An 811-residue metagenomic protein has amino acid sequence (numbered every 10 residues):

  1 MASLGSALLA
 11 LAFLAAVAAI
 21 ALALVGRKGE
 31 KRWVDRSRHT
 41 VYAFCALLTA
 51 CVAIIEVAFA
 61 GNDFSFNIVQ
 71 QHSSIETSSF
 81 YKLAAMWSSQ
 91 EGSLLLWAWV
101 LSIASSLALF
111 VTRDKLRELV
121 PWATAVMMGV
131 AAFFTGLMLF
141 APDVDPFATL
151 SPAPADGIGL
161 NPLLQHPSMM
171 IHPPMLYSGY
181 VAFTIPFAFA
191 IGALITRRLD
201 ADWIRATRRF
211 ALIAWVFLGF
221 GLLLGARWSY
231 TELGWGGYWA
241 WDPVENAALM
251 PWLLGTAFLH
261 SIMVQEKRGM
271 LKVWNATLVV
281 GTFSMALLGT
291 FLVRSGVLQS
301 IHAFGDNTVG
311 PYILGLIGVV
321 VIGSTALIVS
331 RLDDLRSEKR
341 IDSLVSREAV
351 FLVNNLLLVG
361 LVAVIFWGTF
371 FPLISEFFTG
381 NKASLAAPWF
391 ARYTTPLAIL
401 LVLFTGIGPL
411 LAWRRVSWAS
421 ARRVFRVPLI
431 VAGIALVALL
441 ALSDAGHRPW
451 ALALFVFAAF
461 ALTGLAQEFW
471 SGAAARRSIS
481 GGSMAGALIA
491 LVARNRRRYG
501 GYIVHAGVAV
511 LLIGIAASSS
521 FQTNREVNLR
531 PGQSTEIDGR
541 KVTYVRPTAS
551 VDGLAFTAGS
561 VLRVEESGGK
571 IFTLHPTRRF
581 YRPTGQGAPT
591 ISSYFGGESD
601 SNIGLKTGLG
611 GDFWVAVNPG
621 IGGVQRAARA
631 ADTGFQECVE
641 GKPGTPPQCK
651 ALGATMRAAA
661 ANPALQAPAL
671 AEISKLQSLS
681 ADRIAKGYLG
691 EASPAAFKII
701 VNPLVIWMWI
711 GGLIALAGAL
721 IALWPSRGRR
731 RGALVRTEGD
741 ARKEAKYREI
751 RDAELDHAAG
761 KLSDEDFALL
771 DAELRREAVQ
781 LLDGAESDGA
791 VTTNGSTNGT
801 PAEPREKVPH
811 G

Functional and structural regions predicted by a protein language model:
M1-A741, A772: Solvent-exposed, non-transmembrane regions of integral membrane proteins
W470-I503, A733-G811: Solvent-exposed, low-complexity, intrinsically disordered, charge-rich segments adjacent to transmembrane helices
